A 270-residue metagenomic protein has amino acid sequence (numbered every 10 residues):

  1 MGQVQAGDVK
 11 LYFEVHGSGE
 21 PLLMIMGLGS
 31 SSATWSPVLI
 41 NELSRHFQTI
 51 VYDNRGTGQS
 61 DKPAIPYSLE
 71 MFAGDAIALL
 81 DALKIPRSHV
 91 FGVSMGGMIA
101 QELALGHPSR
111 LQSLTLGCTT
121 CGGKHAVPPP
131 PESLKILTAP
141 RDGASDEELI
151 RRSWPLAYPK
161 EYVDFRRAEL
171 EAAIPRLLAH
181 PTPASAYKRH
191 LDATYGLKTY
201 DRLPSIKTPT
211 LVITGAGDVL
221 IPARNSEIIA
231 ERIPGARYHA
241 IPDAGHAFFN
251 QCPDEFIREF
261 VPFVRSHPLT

Functional and structural regions predicted by a protein language model:
A6-D61: Conserved HGGG/HGGXW glycine-rich cap/lid loop of the alpha/beta-hydrolase fold
I50-V51, R55-F91, R258: Active-site loop/oxyanion-hole signature of alpha/beta-hydrolase fold enzymes
G92, G96, A100: Gly/Ala-rich beta-loop-alpha elbow adjacent to hydrolase catalytic centers
Q101, L105, Q112-G143, A186: Flexible "cap/lid" loop of the alpha/beta hydrolase fold
E147-L197, D201-R202: Conserved alpha/beta-hydrolase catalytic His-Asp/Glu region
I206, V212-T214, D218: Short beta-strand/loop motif that positions the catalytic acidic residue of the alpha/beta-hydrolase fold
V219-N225: Conserved alpha/beta-hydrolase "acid-adjacent" motif
A236-T270: Catalytic active-site module of serine/aspartate enzymes centered on a nucleophile-bearing elbow/loop
